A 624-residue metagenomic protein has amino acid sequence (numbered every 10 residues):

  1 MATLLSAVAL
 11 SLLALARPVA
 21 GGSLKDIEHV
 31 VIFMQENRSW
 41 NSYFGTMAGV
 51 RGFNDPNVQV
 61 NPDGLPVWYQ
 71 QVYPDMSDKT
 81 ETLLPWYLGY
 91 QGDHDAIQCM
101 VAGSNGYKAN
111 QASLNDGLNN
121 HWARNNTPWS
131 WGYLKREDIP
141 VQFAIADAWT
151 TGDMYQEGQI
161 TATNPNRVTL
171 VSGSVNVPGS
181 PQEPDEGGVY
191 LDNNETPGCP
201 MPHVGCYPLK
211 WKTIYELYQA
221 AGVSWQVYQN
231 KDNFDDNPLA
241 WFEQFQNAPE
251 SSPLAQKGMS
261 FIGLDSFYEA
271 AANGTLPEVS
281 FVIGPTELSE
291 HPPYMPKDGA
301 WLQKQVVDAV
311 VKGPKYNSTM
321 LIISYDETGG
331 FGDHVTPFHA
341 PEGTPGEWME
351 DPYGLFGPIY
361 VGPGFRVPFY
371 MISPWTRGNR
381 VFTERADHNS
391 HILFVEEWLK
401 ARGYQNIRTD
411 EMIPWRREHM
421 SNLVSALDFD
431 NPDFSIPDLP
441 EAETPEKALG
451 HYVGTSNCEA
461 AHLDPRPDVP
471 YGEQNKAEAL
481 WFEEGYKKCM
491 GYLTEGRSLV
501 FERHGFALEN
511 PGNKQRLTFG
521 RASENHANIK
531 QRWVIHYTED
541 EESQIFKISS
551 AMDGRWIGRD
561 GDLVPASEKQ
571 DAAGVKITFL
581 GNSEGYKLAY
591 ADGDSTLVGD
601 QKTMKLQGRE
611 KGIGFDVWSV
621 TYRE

Functional and structural regions predicted by a protein language model:
M1-G21: Fungal secretory targeting signals
V19-E624: N-terminal pro-sequences and low-complexity stem/linker regions of secreted or lumenal proteins
